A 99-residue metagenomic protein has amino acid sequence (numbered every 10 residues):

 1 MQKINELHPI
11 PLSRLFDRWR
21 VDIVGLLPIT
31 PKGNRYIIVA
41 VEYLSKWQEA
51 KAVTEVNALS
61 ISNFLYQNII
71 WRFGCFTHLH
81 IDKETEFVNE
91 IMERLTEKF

Functional and structural regions predicted by a protein language model:
M1-F99: Retroviral integrase
